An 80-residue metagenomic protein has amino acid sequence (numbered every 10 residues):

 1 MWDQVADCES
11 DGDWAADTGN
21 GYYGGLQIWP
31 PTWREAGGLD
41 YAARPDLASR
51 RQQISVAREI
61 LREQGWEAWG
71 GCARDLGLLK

Functional and structural regions predicted by a protein language model:
M1-K80: Peptidoglycan cell-wall recognition and remodeling modules
